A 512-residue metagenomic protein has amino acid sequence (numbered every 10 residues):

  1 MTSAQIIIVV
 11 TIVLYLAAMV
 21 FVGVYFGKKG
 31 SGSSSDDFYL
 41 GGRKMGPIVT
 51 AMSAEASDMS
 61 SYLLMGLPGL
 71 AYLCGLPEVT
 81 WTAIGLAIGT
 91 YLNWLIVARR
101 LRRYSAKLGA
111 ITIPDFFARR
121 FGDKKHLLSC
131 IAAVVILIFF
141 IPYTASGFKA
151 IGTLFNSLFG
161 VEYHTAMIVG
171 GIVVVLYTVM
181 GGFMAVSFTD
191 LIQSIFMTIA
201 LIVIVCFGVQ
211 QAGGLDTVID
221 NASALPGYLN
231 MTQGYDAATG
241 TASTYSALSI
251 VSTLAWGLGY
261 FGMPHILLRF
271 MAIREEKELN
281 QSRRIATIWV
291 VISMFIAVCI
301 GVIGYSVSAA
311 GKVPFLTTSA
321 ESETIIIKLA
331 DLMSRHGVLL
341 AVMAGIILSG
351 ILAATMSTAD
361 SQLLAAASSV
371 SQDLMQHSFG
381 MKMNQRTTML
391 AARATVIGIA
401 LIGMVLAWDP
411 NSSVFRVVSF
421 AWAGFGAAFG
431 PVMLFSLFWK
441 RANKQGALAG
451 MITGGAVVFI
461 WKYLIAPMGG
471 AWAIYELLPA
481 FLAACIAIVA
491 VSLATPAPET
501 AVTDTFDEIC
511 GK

Functional and structural regions predicted by a protein language model:
M1-K512: Membrane-embedded helix-loop-helix hairpins and adjacent transmembrane boundary segments in multi-pass transporters
